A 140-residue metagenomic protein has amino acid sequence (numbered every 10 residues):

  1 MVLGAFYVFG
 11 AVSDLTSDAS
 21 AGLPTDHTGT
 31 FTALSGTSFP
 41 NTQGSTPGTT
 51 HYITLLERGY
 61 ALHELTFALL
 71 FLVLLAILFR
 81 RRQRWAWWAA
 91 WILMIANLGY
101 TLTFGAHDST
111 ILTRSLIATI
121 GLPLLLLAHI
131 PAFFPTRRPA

Functional and structural regions predicted by a protein language model:
M1-A140: Topology signature of small-to-medium multi-pass alpha-helical membrane proteins
